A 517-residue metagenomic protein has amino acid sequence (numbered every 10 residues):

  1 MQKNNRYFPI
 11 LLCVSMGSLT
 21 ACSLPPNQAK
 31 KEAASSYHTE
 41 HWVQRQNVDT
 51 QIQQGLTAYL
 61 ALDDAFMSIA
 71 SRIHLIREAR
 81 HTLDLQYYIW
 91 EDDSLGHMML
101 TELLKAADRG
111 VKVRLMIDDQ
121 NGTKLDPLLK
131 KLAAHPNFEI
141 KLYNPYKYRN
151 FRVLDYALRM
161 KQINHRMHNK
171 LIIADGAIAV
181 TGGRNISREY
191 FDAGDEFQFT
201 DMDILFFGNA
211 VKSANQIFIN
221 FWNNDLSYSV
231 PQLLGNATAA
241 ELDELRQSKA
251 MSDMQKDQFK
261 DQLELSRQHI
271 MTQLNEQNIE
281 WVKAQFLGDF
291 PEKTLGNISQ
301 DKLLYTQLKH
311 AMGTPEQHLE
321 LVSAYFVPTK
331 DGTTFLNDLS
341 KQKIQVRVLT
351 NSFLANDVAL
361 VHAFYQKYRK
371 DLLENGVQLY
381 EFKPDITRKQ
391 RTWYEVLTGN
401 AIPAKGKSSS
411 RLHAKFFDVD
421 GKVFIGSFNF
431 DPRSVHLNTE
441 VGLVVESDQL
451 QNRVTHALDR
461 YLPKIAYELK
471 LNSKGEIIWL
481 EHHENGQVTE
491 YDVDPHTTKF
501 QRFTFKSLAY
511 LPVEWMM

Functional and structural regions predicted by a protein language model:
Q2-I10: Bacterial N-terminal signal peptides that target proteins for export
C22-K141, P145-H165, A174-M517: Charged, low-complexity intrinsically disordered terminal segments
